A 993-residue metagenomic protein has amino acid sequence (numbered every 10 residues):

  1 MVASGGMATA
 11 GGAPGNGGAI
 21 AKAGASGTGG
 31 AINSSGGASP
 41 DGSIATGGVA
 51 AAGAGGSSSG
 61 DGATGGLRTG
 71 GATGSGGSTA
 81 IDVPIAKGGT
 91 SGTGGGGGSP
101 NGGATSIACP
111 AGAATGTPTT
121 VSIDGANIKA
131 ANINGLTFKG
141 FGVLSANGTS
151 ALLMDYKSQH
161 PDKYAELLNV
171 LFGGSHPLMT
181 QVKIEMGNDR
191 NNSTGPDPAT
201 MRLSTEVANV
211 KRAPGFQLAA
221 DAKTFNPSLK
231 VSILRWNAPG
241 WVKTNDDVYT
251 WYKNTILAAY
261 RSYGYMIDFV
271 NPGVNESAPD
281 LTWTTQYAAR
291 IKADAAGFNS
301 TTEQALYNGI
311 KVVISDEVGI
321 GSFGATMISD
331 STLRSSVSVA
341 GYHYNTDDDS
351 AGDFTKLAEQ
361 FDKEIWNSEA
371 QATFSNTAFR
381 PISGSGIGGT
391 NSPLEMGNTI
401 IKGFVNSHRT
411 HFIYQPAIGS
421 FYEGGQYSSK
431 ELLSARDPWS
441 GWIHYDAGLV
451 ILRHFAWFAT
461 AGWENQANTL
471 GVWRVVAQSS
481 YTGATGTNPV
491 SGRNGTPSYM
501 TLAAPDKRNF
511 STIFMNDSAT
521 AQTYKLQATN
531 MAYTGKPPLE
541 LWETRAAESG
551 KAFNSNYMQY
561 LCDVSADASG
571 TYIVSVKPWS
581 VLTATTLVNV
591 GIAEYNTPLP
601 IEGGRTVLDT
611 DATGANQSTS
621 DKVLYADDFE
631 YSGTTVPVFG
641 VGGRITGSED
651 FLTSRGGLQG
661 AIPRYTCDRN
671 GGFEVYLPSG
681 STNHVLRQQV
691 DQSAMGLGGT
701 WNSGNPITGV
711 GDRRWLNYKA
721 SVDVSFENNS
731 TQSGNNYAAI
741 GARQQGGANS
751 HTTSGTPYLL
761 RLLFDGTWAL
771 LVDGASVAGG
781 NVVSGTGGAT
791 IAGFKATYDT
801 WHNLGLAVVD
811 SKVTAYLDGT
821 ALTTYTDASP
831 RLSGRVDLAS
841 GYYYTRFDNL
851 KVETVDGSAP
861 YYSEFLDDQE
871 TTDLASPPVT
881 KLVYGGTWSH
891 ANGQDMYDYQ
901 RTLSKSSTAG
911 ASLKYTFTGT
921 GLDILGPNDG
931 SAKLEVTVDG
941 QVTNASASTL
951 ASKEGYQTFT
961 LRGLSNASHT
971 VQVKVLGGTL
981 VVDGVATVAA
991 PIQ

Functional and structural regions predicted by a protein language model:
M1-T115: Ser/Thr-rich, Pro/Gly/Ala-heavy low-complexity intrinsically disordered linkers and tails of secreted extracellular
A113-P272, L281-A289: N-terminal catalytic cores of secreted or lumenal carbohydrate-active enzymes
N367-A484: Aromatic/acidic polysaccharide-binding cleft in carbohydrate-active enzymes
G471-P537, W579, A911-L913, T920-L922 (+1 more regions): Carbohydrate-binding surface patches
P505, W579, Y816, G841-Q993: Glycan-recognition surfaces in beta-rich domains, encompassing non-catalytic CBMs and lectin-like receptor-binding
F514-P637, S965-T970: C-terminal beta-sandwich/jelly-roll accessory domains of carbohydrate-active enzymes
T635-A694, A875-D898: Extracellular glycan-recognition surfaces and repeat-rich motifs
Q688-L771: Secretory/extracellular carbohydrate-interaction modules and structurally similar beta-sandwich "look-alikes"
